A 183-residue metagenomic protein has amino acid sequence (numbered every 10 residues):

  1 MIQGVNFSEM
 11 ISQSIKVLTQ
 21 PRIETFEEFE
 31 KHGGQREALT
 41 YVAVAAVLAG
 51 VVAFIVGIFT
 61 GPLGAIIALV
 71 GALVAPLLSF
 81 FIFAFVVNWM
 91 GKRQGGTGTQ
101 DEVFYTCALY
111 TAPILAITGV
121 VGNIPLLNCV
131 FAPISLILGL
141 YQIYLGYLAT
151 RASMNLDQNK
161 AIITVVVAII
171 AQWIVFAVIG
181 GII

Functional and structural regions predicted by a protein language model:
I2-D101: Selected alpha-helical membrane-embedding segments in polytopic membrane proteins
T25, G33-R36, A46-L48, I117 (+3 more regions): Residue-level detector of solvent-exposed, low-hydrophobicity positions
L39-V42, G122-N123, A177-V178: Charge-dense, low-complexity polyampholytic segments
V56-G57, Y144, G180: Juxtamembrane cytosolic interface motif at the C-terminal end of transmembrane helices
G64-W89, D101-Q172: Selective recognition of hydrophobic, aromatic-rich stretches within alpha-helical transmembrane segments of polytopic
W173-I183: Juxtamembrane boundary at the C-terminal end of a transmembrane helix
